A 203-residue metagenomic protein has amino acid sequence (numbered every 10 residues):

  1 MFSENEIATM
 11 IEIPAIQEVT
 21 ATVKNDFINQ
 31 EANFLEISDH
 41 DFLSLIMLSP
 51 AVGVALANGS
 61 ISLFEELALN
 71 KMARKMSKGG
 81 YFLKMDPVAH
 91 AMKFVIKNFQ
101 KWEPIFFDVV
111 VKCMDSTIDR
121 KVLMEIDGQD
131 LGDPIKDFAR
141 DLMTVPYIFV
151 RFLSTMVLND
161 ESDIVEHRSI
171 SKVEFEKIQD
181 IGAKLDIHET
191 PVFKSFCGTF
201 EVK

Functional and structural regions predicted by a protein language model:
M1-G53, L63-K203: Small-residue-enriched hydrophobic alpha-helices in membranes
